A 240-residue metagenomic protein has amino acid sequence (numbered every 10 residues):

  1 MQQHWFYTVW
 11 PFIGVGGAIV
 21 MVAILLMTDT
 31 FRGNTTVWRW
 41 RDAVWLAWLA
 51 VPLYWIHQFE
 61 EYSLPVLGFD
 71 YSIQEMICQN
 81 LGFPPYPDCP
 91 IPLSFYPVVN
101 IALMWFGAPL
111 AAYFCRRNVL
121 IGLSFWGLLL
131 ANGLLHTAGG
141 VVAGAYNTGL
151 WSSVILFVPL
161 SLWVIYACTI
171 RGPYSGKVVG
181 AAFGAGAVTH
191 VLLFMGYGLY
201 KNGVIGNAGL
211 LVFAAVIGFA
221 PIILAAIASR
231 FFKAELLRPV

Functional and structural regions predicted by a protein language model:
T8-G16, P87-W105, A145-P159: Membrane-interface loop-to-helix entry segments
I24-M27, P109-L110, G133-G139, F157-G176 (+1 more regions): Alpha-helical transmembrane segments in multipass membrane proteins, preferentially the mid-helix core
F31-V44, A111-L120, C168-V179, G203-I205: Membrane-interface helix-boundary motifs at transmembrane edges
R32-W105: Early transmembrane hairpin module of multi-pass membrane proteins
W55-I56, L128-A138, G186-Y197: Aromatic-anchored segments of alpha-helical transmembrane domains
N100-A108, R117-T137: Small-polar-interrupted transmembrane alpha-helices in polytopic inner-membrane proteins
C115-R116, T137-G149, N202-G203: Membrane-interface helix caps and helix-loop-helix hairpins in membrane proteins
W163-V240: Terminal transmembrane helical module of multi-pass membrane proteins
